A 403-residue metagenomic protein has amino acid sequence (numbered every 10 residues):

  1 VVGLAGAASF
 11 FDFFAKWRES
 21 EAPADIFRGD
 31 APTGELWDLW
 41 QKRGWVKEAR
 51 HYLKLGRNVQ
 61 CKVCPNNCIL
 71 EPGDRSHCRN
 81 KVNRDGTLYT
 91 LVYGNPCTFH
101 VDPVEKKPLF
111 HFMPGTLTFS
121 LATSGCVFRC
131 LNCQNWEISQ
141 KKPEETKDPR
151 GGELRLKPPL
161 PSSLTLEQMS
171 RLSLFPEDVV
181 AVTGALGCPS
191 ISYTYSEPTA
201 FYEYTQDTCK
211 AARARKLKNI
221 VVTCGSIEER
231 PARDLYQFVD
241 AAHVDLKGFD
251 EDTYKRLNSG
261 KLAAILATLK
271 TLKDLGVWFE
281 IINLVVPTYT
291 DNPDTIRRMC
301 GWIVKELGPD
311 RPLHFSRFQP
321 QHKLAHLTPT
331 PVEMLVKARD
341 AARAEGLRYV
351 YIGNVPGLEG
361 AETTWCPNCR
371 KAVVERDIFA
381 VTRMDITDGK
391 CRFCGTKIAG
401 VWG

Functional and structural regions predicted by a protein language model:
V2-A15, D25-R57, C61-I69, P293-G403: Auxiliary Fe-S-binding modules of radical SAM enzymes
A24-A31, E145-G151: Intrinsically disordered, low-complexity linkers and terminal tails enriched in Pro/Gly and often acidic or mixed-charge
G34-Q60, N66-A122, E137-Q140, L154 (+2 more regions): N-terminal [4Fe-4S]-dependent radical SAM core
K62, R79, V127, L131-Q134 (+2 more regions): Cys/His/Pro-rich metal-binding microdomains
N83-A241: Conserved Radical SAM active-site core
C130, V244, V350: Conserved, mostly hydrophobic/aromatic
T146, S196, G225, V285 (+2 more regions): Residue-level "edge-of-site" marker
M169-E333: Conserved AdoMet/S-adenosylmethionine-binding subsite of the radical SAM
